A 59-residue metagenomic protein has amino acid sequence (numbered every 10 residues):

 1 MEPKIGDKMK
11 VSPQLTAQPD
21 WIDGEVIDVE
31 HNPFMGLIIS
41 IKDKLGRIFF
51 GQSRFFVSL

Functional and structural regions predicted by a protein language model:
M1-T16: Short coil-to-beta transition motif at edge beta-strands of beta-rich domains
P19-W21, R47-I48: Short, mixed charged/polar active-site loops that provide acid/base catalysis or chelate metal/phosphate cofactors
D20-E30: Short beta-strand-centered aromatic/proline hotspots
E30-P33, L45: A generic structural motif
F34-S40: Short aromatic-glycine-enriched beta-strand elements
K42-L59: Intrinsically disordered, low-complexity, charged/polar segments
